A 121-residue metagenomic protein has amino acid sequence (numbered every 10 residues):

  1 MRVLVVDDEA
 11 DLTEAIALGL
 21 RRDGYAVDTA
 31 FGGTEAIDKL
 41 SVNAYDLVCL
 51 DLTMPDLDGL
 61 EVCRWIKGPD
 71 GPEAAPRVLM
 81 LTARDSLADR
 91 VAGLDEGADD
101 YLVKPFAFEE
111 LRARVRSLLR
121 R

Functional and structural regions predicted by a protein language model:
M1-D11, I16-L20, V48: Conserved acidic segment of CheY-like receiver
L4, T29-L47: Acidic, metal-coordinating helix/loop segments flanking the phosphotransfer/catalytic sites of two-component signaling
E9, A26, V48, L52-T53 (+2 more regions): The short loop immediately C-terminal to the conserved phospho-acceptor aspartate in CheY-like receiver
D11, L18-G19, D23, K39 (+1 more regions): Alpha-helical interaction/dimerization surfaces of two-component signaling modules
F31-G32, D58-E61: Acidic catalytic/metal-coordinating carboxylates
D38, L60-E73: Short amphipathic alpha-helix used as the core "switch/output" element in two-component signaling
A44-D46, D70-R77: His-Asp phosphorelay/catalytic-motif detector in bacterial-type signaling
R64-K67, R77-R121: Basic, amphipathic DNA-recognition helix from helix-turn-helix-like DNA-binding domains
